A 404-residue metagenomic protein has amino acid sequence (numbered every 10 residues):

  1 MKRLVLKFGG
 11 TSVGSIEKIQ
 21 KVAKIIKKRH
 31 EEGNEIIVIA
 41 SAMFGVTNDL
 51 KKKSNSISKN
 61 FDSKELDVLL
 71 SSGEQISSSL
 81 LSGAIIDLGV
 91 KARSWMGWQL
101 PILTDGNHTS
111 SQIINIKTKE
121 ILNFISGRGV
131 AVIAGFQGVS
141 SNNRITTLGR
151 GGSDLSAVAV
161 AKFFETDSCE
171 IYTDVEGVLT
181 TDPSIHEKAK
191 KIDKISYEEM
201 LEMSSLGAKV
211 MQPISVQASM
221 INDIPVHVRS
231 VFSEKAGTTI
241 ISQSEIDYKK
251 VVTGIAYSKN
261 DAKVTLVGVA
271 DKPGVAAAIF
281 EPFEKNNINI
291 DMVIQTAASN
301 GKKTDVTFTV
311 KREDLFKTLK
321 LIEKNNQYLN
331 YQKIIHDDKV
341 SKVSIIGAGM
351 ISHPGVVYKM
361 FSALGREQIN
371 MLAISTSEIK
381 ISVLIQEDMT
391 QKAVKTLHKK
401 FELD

Functional and structural regions predicted by a protein language model:
M1-V216, I385-Q386: Nucleotide/pyrophosphate-binding catalytic subdomain
N34, V90, I224, I288 (+1 more regions): Short phosphate-binding/catalytic loops that engage adenosine nucleotides
M43, V175-G177, N222-V226, S230-K235 (+4 more regions): Glycine-rich beta-alpha junction loops
W95-G97, R229-V231, V293: Conserved beta-strand termini and adjacent loop/short-helix elements that scaffold enzyme active sites in alpha/beta
A134, E202-N260: Phosphate/diphosphate-binding glycine-rich loops and adjacent basic-rich segments that engage nucleotide
S168-Y172, V226-V228, D291-M292, A373: Short hydrophobic alpha-helical runs that function as membrane-insertion/retention elements
G237-D404: A conserved regulatory-domain signal marking ACT and ACT-like small-molecule sensing domains and adjacent regulatory
